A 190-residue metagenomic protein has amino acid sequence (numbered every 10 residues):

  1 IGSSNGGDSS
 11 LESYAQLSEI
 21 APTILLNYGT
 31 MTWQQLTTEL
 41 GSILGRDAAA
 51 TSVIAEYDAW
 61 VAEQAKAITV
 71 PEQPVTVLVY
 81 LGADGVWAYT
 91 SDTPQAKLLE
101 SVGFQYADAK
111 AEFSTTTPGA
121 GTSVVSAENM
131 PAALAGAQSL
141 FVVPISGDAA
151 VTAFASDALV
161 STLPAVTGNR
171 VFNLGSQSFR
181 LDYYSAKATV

Functional and structural regions predicted by a protein language model:
I1-S3, P22, G136-Q138: Proline-aspartate-enriched helix->loop->beta-strand connector
N5-D8, G29-W33, L81-V86, S146-A150 (+1 more regions): Solvent-exposed loop/turn segments at secondary-structure junctions within structured extracellular/periplasmic domains
S13-I24, T152-V160: Ligand-binding "clamshell"
A15-A83, A188-V190: Extracytoplasmic substrate-binding proteins
E19-A21, V102, V166-T167: Short, structured coil segments at secondary-structure junctions
I68-Q73, W87, T117-D148: Ligand-binding pocket segment of bilobal, Venus flytrap-like solute-binding proteins
A88-S123: Alpha-helical, coiled-coil/dimerization segments enriched in small aliphatic residues
A133-V190: Structured C-terminal subdomain patch of bacterial secreted/periplasmic proteins
